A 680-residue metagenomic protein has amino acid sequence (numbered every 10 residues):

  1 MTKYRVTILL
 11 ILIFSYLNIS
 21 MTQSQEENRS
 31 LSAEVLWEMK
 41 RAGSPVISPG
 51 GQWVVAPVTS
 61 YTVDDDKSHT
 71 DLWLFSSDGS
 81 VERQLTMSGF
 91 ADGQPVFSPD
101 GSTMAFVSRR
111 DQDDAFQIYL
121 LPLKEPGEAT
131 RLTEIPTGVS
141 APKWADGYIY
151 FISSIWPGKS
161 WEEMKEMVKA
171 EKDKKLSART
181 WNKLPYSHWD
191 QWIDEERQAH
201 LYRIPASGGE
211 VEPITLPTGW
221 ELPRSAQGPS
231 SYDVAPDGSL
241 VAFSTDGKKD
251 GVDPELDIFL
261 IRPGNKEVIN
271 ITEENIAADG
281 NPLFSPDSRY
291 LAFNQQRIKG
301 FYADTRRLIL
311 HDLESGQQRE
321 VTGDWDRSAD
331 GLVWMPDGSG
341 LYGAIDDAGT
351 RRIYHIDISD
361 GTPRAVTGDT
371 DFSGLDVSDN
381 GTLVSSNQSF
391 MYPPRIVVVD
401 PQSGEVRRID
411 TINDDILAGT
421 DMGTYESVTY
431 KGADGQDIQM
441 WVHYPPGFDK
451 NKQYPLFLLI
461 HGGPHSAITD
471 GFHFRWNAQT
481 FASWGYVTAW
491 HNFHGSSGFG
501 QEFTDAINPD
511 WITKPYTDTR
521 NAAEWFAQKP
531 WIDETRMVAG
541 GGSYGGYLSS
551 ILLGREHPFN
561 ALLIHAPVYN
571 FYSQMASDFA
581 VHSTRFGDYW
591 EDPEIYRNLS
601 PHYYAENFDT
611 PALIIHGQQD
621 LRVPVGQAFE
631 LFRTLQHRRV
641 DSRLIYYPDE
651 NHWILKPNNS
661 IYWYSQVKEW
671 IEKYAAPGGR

Functional and structural regions predicted by a protein language model:
Q25-K40, P213-T218: A short helix->beta-strand "capping" segment at the edge of beta-propeller domains
K40-V54, G89-V107, E128, E134-I152 (+13 more regions): Conserved beta-propeller blade repeats
S60-D64, R110-D113, W156-K159, K248-G251 (+3 more regions): Short glycine/acidic-enriched loop and turn motifs that connect beta-strands
H69-T70, S154-S207, V211, L256 (+4 more regions): Predominantly five- to eight-bladed beta-propeller fold
S76-S80, P122-P126, P205-G209, R262-K266 (+3 more regions): Short loop/turn segments that connect beta-strands within beta-propeller blades
D410-N451: N-terminal cap/lid segment of alpha/beta-hydrolase-fold proteins
Y444, K452-G462: Short beta-strand element of the alpha/beta-hydrolase
N477, A482-S483, W490-R680: Active-site-proximal cap/loop segments of hydrolase catalytic domains
